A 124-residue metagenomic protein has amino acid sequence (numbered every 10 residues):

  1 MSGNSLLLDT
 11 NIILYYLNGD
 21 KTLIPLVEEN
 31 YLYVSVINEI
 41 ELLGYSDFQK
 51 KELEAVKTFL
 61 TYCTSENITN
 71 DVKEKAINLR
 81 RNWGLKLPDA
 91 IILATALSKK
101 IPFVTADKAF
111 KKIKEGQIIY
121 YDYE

Functional and structural regions predicted by a protein language model:
M1-N4, L97-E124: Acidic, PIN/NYN-like endoribonuclease modules and their adjacent C-terminal/linker elements
M1-V34, G44-K57, E124: Short, well-structured N-terminal submotif of metal-dependent ribonuclease cores
L8, V34, N67, L87 (+1 more regions): Short beta-strand scaffold positions
N11, D71, A90-I91: Active-site phosphate/pyrophosphate-handling residues
I13, E39-L42, K73, F110-K111: A generic structural signal for short hydrophobic patches within well-formed alpha-helices
L42, L87-P102: Acidic, metal-associated active-site segment
T61-N82: Acidic catalytic patch
